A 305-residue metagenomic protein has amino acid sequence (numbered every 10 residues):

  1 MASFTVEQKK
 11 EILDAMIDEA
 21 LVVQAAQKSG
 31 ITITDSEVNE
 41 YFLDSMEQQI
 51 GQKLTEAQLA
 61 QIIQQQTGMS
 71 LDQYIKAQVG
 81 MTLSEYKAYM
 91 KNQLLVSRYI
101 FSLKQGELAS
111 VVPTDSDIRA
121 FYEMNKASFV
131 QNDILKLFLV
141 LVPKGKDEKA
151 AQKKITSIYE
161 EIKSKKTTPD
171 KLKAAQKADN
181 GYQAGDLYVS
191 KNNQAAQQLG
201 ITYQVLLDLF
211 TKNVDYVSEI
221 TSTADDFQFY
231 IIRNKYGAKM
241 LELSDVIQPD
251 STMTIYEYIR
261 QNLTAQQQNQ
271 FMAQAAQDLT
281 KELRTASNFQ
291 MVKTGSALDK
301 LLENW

Functional and structural regions predicted by a protein language model:
M1-A88, I247-I255, Q270: N-terminal targeting/tethering segments
F4, L71-S164, G200-W305: PPIase-associated folding chaperone regions across multiple families
M46-E56, S128-Q131, E148, G181-Y188: Secretory-pathway/luminal and periplasmic proteins that interact with or process carbohydrate-rich
K171-N180: Short, well-ordered alpha-helical segments enriched in acidic and aromatic residues
Q183-N192, Q197, I201, L206: Hydrophobic-cavity lipid-handling domains and compact docking modules
